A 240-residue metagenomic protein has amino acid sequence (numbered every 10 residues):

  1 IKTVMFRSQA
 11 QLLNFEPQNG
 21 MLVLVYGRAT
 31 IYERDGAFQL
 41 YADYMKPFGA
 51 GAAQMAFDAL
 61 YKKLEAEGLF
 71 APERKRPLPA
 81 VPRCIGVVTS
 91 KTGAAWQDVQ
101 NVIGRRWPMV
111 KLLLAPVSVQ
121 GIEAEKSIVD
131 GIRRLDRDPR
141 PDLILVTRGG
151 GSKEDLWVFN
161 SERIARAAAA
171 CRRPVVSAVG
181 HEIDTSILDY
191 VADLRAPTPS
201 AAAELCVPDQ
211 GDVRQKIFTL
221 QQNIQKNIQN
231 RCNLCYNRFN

Functional and structural regions predicted by a protein language model:
I1-T147, L156: Acidic, two-metal ion nucleic-acid-processing modules in DNA metabolism proteins
G86-N240: Short glycine/threonine-rich loop/turn motifs
